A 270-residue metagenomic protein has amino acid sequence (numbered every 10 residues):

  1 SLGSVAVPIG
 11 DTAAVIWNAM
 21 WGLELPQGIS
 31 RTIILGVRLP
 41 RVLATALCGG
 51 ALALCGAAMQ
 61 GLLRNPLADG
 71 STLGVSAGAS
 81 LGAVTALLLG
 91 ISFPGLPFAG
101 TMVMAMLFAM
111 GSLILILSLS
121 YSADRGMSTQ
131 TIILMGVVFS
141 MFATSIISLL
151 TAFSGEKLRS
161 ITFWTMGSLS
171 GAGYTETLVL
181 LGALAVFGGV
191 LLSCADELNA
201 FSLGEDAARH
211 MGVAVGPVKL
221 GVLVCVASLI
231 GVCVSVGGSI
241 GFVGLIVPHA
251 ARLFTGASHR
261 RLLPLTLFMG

Functional and structural regions predicted by a protein language model:
S1-G270: Alpha-helical transmembrane segments in inner-membrane proteins
